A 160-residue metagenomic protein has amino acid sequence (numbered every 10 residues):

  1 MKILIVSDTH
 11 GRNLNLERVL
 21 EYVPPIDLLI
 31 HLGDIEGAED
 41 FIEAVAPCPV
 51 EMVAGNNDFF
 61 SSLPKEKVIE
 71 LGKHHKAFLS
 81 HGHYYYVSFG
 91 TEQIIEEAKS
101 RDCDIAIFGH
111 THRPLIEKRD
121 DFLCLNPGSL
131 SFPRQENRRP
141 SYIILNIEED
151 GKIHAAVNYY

Functional and structural regions predicted by a protein language model:
M1-C48, F59-F60, P64-K65, R138-S141 (+2 more regions): N-terminal active-site segment of His-dependent metallophosphoesterases
M1-I3, V68-F78, K118-C124, L145-A155: Beta-strand-turn-beta hairpins that frame and shape the catalytic cleft of phosphate-ester-processing enzymes
I5-S7, L28-G33, E51-N56, L79-H81 (+2 more regions): Active-site neighborhood of phospho(di)ester-bond hydrolases with catalytic His/Asp-centered motifs
H10-L14, I35-D40, N57-S62, Y85-S88 (+2 more regions): Active-site environment of divalent metal-dependent phosphoester hydrolases
A46-P49, E117-S131: Short acidic, glycine/proline-enriched helix-loop-strand junctions
P49-Q93: Helix-adjacent hinge/juxtasegments
K76-T111, E117: Internal catalytic-core helix/loop-beta-alpha segment that presents or stabilizes conserved functional determinants
E96-D102, L125-Y160: Binuclear metal-dependent phosphoesterase catalytic core
